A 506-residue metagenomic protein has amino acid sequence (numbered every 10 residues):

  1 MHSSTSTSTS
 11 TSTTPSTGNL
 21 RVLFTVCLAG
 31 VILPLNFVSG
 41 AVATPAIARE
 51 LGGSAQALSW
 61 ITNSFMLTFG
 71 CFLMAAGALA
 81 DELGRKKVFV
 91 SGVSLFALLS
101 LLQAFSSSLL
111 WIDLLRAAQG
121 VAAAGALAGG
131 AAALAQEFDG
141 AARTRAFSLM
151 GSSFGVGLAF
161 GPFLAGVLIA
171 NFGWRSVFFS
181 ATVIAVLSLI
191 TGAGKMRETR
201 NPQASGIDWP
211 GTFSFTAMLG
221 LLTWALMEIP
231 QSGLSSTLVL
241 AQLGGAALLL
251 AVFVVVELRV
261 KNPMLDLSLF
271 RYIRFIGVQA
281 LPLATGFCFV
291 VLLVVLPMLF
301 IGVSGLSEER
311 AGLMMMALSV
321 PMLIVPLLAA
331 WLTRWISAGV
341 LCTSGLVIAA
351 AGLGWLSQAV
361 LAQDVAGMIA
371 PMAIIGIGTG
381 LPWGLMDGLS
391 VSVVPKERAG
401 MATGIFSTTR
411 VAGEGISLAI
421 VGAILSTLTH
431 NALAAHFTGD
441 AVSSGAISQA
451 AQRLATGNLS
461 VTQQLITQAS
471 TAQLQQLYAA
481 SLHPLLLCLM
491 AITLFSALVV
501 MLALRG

Functional and structural regions predicted by a protein language model:
H2-S4, S12-V22, G30, G388 (+1 more regions): Transmembrane-helix exit segments and adjacent C-terminal regions of multi-pass membrane proteins
N19-L35, G40-V42, A55, I61 (+8 more regions): 12-transmembrane solute porter fold
N36, F65-F72, A122, S153 (+4 more regions): MFS transmembrane alpha-helix packing/gate-lining sites
A41, A128, L149, L158-G166 (+3 more regions): Glycine/proline-centered helix-kink
N63-G77, G130-A131, M316-L328: Central cavity-lining transmembrane alpha-helices of secondary-active solute carriers, predominantly the Major
L73-G211, T237: Helix-loop-helix hairpins in multi-pass membrane proteins, especially solute transporters
T182-R200, T216-E228, A246-V260, V499-L504: C-terminal membrane-cytosol helix-exit motif in multi-pass small-molecule transporters
